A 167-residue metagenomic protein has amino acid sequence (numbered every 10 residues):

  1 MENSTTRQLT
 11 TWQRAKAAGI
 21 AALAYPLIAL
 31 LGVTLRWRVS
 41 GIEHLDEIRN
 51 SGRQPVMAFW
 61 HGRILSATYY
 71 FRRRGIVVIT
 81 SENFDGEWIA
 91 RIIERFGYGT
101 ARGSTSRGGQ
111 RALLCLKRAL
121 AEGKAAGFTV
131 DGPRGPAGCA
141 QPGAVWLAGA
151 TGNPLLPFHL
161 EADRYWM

Functional and structural regions predicted by a protein language model:
M1-T68, R72-R74, K117: Membrane-anchoring hydrophobic helices of lipid-metabolizing enzymes
S51-R107, W166-M167: Catalytic core of membrane glycerolipid acyltransferases/transacylases, capturing the structured, soluble-facing
G62, S81, D131, L160-E161: Cofactor-binding loop segments of dinucleotide-utilizing enzymes, especially the Rossmann-like FAD- and NAD(P)+-binding
Y70, I92, R118, P136 (+1 more regions): Hydrophobic/aromatic ligand-binding patch that stacks against planar heteroaromatic rings of cofactors or nucleotides
D85, I89, G109-A112, L116 (+1 more regions): Amphipathic alpha-helical interface surfaces
I93-G135: Hydrophobic, well-structured mid-protein blocks that either form specific transmembrane helices
A140-M167: A cross-family acyltransferase "interaction/gating" segment
